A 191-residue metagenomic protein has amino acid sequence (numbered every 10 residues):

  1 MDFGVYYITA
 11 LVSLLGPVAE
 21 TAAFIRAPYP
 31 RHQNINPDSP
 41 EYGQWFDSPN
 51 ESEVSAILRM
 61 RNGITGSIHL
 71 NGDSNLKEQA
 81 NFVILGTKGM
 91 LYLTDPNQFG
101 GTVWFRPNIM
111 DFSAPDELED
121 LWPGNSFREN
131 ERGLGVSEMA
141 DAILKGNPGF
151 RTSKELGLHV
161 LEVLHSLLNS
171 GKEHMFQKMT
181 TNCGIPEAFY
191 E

Functional and structural regions predicted by a protein language model:
M1-T65, N71-L76, E155, I185: Rossmann-like dinucleotide-binding domain that binds NAD(P)(H)
Y7-A10, G135-M139: Hydrophobic alpha-helical segments typical of transmembrane helices and their membrane-interface/capping positions
A10, R128, G146: Generic anion/oxyanion-binding catalytic loop in active/binding sites
L14-V18, M90-T94, A142, L167-S170: Phosphate/oxyanion-binding loops and surfaces in catalytic or ligand/nucleic-acid-binding neighborhoods
H32, W45-E51, R61-L134: NAD(P)-dinucleotide binding in Rossmann-like oxidoreductases
E138-E191: C-terminal helix-rich "cap/oligomerization" subdomain common to oxidoreductases
